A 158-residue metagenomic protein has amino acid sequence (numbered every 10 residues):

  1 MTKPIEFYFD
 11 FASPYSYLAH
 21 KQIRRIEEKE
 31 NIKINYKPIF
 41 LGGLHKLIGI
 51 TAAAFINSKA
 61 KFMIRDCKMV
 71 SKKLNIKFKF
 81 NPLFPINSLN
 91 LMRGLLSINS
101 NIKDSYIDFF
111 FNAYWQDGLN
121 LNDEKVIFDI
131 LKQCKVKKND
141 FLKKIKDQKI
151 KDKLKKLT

Functional and structural regions predicted by a protein language model:
M1-E6, Y15-K33, S100-S105, F109-T158: C-terminal cap of thioredoxin/glutaredoxin-like
Y8, I48-A52, L142: Short amphipathic alpha-helical segments at helix-loop
F11-A12: Short pre-active-site segment immediately N-terminal to redox-active cysteine/selenocysteine motifs in thiol-based
Y17-D117: Structural alpha/beta surface segment adjacent to cysteine/selenocysteine redox centers across thiol/disulfide enzymes
